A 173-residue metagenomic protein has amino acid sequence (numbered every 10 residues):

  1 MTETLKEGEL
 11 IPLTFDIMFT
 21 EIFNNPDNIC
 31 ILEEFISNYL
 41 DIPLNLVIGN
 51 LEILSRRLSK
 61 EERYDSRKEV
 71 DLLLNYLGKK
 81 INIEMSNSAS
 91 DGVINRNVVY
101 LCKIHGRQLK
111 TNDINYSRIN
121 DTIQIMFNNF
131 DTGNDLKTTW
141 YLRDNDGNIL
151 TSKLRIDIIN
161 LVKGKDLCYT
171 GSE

Functional and structural regions predicted by a protein language model:
M1-E173: Elongated, amphipathic alpha-helical interaction scaffolds
